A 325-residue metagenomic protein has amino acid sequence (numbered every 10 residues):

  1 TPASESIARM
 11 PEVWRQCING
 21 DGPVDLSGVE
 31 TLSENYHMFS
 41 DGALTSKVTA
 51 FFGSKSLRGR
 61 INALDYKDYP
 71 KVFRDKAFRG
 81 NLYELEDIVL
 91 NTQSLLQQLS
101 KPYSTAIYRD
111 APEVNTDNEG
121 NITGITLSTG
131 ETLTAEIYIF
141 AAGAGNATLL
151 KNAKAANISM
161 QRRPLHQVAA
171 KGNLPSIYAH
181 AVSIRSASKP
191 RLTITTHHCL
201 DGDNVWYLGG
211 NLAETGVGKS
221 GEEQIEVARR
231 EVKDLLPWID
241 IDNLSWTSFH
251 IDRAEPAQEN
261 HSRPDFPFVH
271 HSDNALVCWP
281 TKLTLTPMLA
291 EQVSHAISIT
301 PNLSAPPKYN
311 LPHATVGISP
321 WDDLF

Functional and structural regions predicted by a protein language model:
T1-K71: Dinucleotide-binding Rossmann-like beta1-alpha1 core, especially the glycine-rich loop that anchors the ADP
A3-A8, F39-L44, L82-K101, K219-Q224 (+1 more regions): Short beta-strand to alpha-helix junction loop
D25-Y36, Y66-Y103, N211-L212, S272-P280: Helix-loop-beta segment of a Rossmann-like dinucleotide-binding subdomain
E86, L235-F325: C-terminal catalytic lobe of FAD-dependent flavoproteins
L95, L99, L149, V232 (+1 more regions): PAPS/PAP-binding and catalytic site of the sulfotransferase fold
I107-G124: A conserved short coil-to-beta-strand element within the FAD-binding core of flavoproteins
S128-I137: Core beta-strand elements of the Rossmann-like FAD/NAD(P) dinucleotide-binding domain in flavoenzyme oxidoreductases
I137-D273: Active-site substrate-recognition segment that forms the wall of the catalytic cavity or substrate channel
